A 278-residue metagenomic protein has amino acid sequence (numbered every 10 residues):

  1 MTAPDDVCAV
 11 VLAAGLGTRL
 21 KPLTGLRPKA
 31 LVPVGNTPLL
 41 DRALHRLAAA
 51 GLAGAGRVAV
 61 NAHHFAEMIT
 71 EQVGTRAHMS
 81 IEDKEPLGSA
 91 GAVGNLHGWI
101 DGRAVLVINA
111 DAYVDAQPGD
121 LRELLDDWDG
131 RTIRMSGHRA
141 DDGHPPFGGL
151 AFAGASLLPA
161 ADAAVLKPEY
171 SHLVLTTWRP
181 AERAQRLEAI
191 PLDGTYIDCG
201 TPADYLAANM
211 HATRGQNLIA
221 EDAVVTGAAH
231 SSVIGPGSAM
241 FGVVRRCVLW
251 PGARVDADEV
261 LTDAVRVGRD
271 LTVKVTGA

Functional and structural regions predicted by a protein language model:
M1-V11, R19, P33, T37-P118 (+1 more regions): Conserved N-terminal catalytic core of the sugar/cofactor nucleotidyltransferase
G25-A30: Short alpha-helical oligomerization interface
R42-R46, E71, G91-N95, G119-E123 (+4 more regions): A generic local structural motif
G51-G54, D101, D129, V243 (+1 more regions): Short loop/turn motifs at secondary-structure junctions
T75-S80, G143-A151, C247: Active-site regions of enzymes building and remodeling cell-envelope glycoconjugates
V105-L106, Y113-G130, R134, R139-G215: Catalytic-core segments of class I nucleotidyltransferases/pyrophosphorylases that form NMP-activated intermediates
A207, H211-A278: Extended beta-solenoid/beta-helix repeat architectures
